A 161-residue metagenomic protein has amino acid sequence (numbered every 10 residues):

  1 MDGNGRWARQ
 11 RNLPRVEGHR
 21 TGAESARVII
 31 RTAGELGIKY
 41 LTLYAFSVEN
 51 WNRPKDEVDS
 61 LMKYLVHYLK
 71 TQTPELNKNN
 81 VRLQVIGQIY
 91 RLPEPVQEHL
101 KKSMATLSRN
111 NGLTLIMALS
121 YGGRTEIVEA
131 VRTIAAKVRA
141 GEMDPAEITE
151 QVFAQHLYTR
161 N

Functional and structural regions predicted by a protein language model:
M1-N161: Flexible, compositionally biased loop and terminal segments
